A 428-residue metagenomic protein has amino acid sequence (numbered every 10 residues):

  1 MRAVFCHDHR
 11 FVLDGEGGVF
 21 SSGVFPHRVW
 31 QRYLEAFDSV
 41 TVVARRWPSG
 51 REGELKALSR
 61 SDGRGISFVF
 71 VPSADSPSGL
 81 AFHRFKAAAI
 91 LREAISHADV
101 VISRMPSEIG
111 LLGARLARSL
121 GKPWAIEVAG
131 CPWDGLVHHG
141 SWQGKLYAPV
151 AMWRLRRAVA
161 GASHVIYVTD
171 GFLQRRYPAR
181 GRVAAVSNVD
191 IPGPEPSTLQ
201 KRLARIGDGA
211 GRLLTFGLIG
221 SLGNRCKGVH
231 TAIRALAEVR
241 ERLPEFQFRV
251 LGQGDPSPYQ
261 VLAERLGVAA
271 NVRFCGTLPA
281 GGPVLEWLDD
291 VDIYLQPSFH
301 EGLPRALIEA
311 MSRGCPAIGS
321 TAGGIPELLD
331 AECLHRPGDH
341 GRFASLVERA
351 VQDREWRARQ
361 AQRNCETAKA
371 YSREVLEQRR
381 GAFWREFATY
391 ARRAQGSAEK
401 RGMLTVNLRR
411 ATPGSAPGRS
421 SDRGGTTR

Functional and structural regions predicted by a protein language model:
A94-I95, T277, E286-V291: Short alpha-helical donor nucleotide-sugar binding micro-motif in glycosyltransferases
G144-G211, T215: Donor nucleotide-sugar binding/catalytic pocket of nucleotide-sugar-dependent glycosyltransferases
G223-E238, G341: A conserved mid-protein helix/loop that constitutes part of the nucleotide-sugar donor-binding site
Q260-L278: Nucleotide-activated donor-binding/catalytic signature segment of Leloir-type glycosyltransferases, i.e., the conserved
F299: Aromatic "clamp/platform" in nucleotide-sugar-dependent glycosyltransferases that forms part of the donor/acceptor
L307, P316-G319: Short hydrophobic beta-strand element within catalytic cores of glycosyltransferases and related nucleotide-activated
E332-G341, R349-R354: Conserved acidic donor-binding segment of nucleotide-sugar-dependent glycosyltransferases
E366, R373-R419, G424, R428: C-terminal alpha-helical cap of glycosyltransferases
